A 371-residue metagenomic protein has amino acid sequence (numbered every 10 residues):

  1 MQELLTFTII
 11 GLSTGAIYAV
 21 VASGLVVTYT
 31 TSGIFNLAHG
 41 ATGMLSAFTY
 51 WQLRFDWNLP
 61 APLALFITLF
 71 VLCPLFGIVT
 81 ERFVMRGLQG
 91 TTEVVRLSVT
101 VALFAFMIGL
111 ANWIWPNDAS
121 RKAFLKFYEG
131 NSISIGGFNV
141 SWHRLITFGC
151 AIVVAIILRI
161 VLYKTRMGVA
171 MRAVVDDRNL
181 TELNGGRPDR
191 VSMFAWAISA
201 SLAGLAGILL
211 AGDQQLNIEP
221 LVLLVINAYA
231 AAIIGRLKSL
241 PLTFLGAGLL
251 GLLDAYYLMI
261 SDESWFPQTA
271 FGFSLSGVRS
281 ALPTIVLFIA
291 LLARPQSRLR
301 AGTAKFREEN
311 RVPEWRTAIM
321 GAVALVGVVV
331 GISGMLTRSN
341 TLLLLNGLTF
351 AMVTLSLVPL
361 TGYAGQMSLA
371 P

Functional and structural regions predicted by a protein language model:
M1-Q2, T80-G90, I289-L336: Transmembrane alpha-helical segments of polytopic membrane transport and secretion proteins
E3-G15, A61-P62, I135-I157, M193 (+4 more regions): Loop-to-helix entry region at the N-terminal start of transmembrane alpha-helices in multi-pass membrane transporters
E3-R54, V79-V95, A232-P241, T337-P371: Single transmembrane alpha-helix segments in multi-pass membrane proteins
T14-G15, N139-N217, L240-L245: Helix-loop-helix "hairpin" substructures at the membrane interface of multi-pass membrane proteins
Y18, A22-G24, N58-V71, M193-L287 (+2 more regions): Transmembrane alpha-helical segments in multi-pass inner-membrane proteins
L59-F104, L110, L245-L250, D254 (+1 more regions): Alpha-helical transmembrane segments within multi-pass membrane transporters and channels
F66, F70-L75, I108, F148-L158 (+2 more regions): Hydrophobic core of alpha-helical transmembrane segments in multi-pass integral membrane proteins
G87-L88, E93-K164, Y256-M259, E263-S280 (+1 more regions): Transmembrane helix-bundle core of multi-pass membrane transporters and related energy-transducing complexes
